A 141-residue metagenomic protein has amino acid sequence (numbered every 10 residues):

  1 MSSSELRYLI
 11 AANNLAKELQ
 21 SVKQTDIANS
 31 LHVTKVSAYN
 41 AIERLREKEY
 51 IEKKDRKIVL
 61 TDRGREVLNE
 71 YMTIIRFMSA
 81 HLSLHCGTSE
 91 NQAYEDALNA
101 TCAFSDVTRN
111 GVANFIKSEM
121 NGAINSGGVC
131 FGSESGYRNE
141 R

Functional and structural regions predicted by a protein language model:
M1-I10: Short alpha-helical segments that sit at the start of domains
E18-A28: Short acidic, hydrophobic short linear motifs in intrinsically disordered regions
I27, A38-K48: Basic amphipathic alpha-helical segments that dock to polyanions
V36, N91: Key DNA-contact positions within bacterial/archaeal DNA-binding proteins
R46-R56: A short, conserved structural fragment
R56-I74: Basic, amphipathic "hinge/linker" alpha-helix immediately C-terminal to the N-terminal HTH DNA-binding motif
E95-R141: C-terminal regulatory/oligomerization modules of transcriptional regulators
